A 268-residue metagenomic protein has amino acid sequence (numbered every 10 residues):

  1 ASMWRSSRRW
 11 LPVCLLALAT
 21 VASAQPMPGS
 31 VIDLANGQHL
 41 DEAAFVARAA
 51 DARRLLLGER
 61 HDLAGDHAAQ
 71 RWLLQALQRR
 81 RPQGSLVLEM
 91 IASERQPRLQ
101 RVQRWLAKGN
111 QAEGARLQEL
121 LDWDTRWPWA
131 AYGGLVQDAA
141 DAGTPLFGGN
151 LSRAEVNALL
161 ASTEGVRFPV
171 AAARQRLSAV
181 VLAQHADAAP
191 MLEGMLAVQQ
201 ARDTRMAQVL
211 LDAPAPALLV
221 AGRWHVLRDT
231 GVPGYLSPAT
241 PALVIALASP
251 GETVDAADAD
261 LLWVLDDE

Functional and structural regions predicted by a protein language model:
M3-L11: Bacterial N-terminal signal peptides that target proteins for export
P12-T20: Bacterial N-terminal signal peptides
A24-A52: N- or domain-start disorder-to-order transition segments that initiate the globular core
L55-G58, L218-A221: Short hydrophobic beta-strand that contains or immediately precedes a catalytic carboxylate
R60-L63, I91-R95, S152-V156, R223-L227 (+1 more regions): Solvent-exposed loop/turn segments at secondary-structure junctions within structured extracellular/periplasmic domains
A68-Q78: Histidine-anchored nucleotide/phosphate-binding helix
R80, G84-S85, M90, P97-P214: A substrate-binding/cap region within the structured catalytic cores of diverse enzymes
V136, A201, R205-L211, L218 (+1 more regions): C-terminal regions of proteins
